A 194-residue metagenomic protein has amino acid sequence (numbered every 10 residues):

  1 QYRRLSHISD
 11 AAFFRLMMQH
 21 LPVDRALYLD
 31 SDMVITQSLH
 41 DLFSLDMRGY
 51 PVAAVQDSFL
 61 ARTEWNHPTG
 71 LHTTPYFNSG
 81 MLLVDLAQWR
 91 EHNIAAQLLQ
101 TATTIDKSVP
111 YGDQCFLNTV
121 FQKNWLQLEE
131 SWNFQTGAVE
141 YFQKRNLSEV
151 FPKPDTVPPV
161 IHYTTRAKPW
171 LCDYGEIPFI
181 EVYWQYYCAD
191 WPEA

Functional and structural regions predicted by a protein language model:
Q1-H20: Active-site-proximal specificity loops/subdomain of glycosyltransferases
Y2-R3, A61-N66, G137-A138: Short, charged, surface-exposed secondary-structure boundary motifs
R4-H7, N66-H72, N146-V150: Short, P/G- and charge-enriched loop/turn segments at secondary-structure junctions
A26: Short aromatic/hydrophobic "clamp" motif used to bind/position activated sugar donors
L29: Catalytic metal- and UDP-sugar-binding loop of GT-A-like glycosyltransferases, i.e., residues flanking the conserved
M33-H67: Conserved donor-nucleotide/metal-binding helix-loop-beta segment in metal-dependent transferases, i.e., the alpha-helix
G70-M81: A recurrent flexible, glycine/aromatic-enriched loop bordering the glycosyltransferase active site that acts as
V84-A194: A glycosyltransferase accessory/donor-loop signature
